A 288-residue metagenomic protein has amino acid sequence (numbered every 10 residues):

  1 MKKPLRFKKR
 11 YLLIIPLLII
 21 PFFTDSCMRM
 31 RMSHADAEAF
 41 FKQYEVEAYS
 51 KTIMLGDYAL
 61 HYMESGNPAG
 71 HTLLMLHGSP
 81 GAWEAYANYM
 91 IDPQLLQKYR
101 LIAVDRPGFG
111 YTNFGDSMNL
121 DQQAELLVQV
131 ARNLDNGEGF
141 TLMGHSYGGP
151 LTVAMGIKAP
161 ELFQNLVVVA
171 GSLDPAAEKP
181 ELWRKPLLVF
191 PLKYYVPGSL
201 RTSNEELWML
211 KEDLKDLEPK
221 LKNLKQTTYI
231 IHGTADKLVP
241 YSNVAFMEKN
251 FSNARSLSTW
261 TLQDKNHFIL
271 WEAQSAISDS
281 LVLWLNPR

Functional and structural regions predicted by a protein language model:
K2-H71, K98-Y99, N286-R288: Alpha/beta-hydrolase fold catalytic core
S65-G110: Conserved HGGG/HGGXW glycine-rich cap/lid loop of the alpha/beta-hydrolase fold
P93, T234-L257, T261-L262: Conserved loop-alpha-helix segment in the C-terminal half of the alpha/beta-hydrolase fold that carries the catalytic
A103-T141: Active-site loop/oxyanion-hole signature of alpha/beta-hydrolase fold enzymes
P150-I157, L166-K193: Flexible "cap/lid" loop of the alpha/beta hydrolase fold
N204-K220: Active-site nucleophile elbow and catalytic-triad environment of alpha/beta-hydrolase enzymes
L224, I230-H232, D236: Short beta-strand/loop motif that positions the catalytic acidic residue of the alpha/beta-hydrolase fold
K265-Q274: Catalytic histidine-centered segment of alpha/beta-hydrolase-like enzymes
